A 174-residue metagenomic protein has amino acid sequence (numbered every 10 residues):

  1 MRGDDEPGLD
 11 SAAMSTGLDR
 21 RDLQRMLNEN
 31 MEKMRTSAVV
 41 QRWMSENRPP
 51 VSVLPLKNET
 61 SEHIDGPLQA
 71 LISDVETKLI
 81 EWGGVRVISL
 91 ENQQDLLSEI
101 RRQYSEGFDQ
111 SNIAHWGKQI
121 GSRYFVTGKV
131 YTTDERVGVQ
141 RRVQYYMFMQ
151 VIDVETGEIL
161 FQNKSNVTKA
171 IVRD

Functional and structural regions predicted by a protein language model:
M1-G84, I171-D174: A structural "domain/chain start" motif
M44-E46, G121, Q140-R142: Short coil/turn motifs at beta-sheet boundaries
K57, E91, E155: Short, flexible active-site-adjacent loop segments at beta-strand->alpha-helix junctions, enriched in small/polar
T60, Q94-L96, E158, T168: Flexible, glycine-rich phosphate/dinucleotide-binding loops and adjacent beta-alpha linkers at cofactor/substrate
L68, I72-S73, V87-V137: Short, solvent-exposed, polar/charged sequence segments at loop or secondary-structure edges
V75-I80, S111-H115, Q150-E155, A170-D174: Glycine-rich loops and low-complexity Gly/Arg-rich segments that provide flexible linkers or classic glycine-based
R86-V87, Q162: Intrinsically disordered, low-complexity linear regions
Y124-R173: Amphipathic beta-strand/beta-sheet edge segments enriched in Tyr/Trp
